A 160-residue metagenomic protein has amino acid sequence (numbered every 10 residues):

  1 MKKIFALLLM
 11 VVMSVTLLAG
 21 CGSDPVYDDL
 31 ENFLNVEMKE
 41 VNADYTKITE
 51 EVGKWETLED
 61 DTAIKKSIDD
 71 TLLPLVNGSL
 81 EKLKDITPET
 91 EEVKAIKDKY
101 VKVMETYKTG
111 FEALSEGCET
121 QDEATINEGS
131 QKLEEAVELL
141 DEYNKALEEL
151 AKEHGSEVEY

Functional and structural regions predicted by a protein language model:
M1-I4: Positively charged n-region of N-terminal signal peptides that target proteins for export
A6-M10: Internal alpha-helical transmembrane segments of multi-pass membrane proteins, especially GPCRs
T16-G20: C-terminal motif of bacterial Sec signal peptides marking the signal peptidase cleavage site
G22-D24: Bacterial signal peptide processing site
D29-M104, T109-F111, E116-V158: Alpha-helical segments in soluble extracytoplasmic regions
